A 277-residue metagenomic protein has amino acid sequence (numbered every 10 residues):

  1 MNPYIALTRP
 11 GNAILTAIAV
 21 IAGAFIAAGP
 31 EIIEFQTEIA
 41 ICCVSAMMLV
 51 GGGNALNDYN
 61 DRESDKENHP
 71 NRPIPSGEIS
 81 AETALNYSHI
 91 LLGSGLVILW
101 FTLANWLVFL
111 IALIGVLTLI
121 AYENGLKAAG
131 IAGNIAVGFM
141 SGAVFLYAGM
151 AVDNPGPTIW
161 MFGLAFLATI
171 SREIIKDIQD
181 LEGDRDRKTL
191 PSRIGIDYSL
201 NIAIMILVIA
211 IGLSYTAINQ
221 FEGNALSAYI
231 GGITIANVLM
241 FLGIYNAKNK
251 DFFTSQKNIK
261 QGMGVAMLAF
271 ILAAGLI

Functional and structural regions predicted by a protein language model:
N2, N219-I277: Extended hydrophobic alpha-helices typical of membrane-associated regions
N2-L7, P73-W160: Intramembrane alpha-helical segments
N2-P3, E63, L117-G130, D177 (+2 more regions): C-terminal ends of transmembrane helices
T8-L15, S80-I90, A132-V137, D197-L207 (+1 more regions): Select subsegments of transmembrane alpha-helices in polytopic membrane proteins, especially boundary-proximal
A17-G23, P75-S76, I135-M150, P191-I196 (+1 more regions): Small-residue-rich segments of transmembrane alpha-helices in multi-pass membrane proteins, especially helix faces
A17-N60, G95-L99, W106-I120, P155-I175: Membrane-embedded alpha-helical segments that form the functional core of polytopic membrane enzymes, especially those
V20-A27, G95-L103, L119-E123, V144-V152 (+3 more regions): Structural signal for membrane-spanning alpha-helices in multi-pass inner-membrane proteins, emphasizing helix cores
S45-L96, F166-F221: Solvent-exposed interhelical
